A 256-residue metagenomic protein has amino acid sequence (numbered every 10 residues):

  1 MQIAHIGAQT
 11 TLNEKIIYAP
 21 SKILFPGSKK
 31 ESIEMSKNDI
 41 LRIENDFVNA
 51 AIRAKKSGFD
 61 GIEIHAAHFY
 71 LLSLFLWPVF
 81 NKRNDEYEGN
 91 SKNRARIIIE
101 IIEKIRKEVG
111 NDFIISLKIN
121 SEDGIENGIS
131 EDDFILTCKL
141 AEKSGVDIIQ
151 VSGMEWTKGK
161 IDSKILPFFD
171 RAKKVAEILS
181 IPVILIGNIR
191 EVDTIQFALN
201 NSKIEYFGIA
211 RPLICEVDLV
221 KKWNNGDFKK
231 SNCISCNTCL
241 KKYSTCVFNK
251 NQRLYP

Functional and structural regions predicted by a protein language model:
Q2-P256: Flavin-dependent oxidoreductase catalytic cores
